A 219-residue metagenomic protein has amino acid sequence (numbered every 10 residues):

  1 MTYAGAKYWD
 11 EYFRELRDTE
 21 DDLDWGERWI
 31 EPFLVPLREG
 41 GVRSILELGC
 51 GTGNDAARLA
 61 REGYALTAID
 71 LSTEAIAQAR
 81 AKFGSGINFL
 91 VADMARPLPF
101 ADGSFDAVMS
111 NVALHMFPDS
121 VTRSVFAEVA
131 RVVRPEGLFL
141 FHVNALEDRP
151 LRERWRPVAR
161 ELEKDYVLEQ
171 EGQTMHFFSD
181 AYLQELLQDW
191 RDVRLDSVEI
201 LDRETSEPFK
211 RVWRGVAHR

Functional and structural regions predicted by a protein language model:
M1-G40, G51-P97, L140-R219: Class I (Rossmann-like) S-adenosyl-L-methionine-dependent methyltransferase catalytic domain, capturing the SAM-binding
E47: Class I SAM-dependent methyltransferase core
L98-A107: A short acidic, Gly/Pro-enriched loop at the edge of an enzyme's catalytic core that lines a small-molecule cofactor
A107-V121: A short SAM/SAH-binding and catalytic strip from SAM-dependent methyltransferases
L114, E136-L138: Intrinsic-disorder/low-complexity, polar/charged segments enriched in Ser/Thr/Lys/Arg/Asp/Glu/Gln
R123-P135: A short glycine-rich, Lys/Arg-flanked "PGG" loop and its adjoining helix->strand segment in the class I
